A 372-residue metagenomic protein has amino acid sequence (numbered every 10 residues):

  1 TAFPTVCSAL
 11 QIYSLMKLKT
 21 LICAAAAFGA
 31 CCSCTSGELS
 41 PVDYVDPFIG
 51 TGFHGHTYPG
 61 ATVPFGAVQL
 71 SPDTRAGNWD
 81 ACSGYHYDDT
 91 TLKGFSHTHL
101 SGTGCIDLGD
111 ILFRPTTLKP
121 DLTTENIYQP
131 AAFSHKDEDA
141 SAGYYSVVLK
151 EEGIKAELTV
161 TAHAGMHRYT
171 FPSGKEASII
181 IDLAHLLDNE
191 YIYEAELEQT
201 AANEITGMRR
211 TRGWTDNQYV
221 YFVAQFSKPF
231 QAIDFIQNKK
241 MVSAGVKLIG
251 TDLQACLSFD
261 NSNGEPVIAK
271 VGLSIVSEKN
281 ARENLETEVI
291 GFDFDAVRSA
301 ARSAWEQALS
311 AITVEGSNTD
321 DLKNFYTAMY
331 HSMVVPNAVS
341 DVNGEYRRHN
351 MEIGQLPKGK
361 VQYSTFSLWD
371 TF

Functional and structural regions predicted by a protein language model:
A2-E38: Bacterial Sec-dependent N-terminal signal peptides
G37-F372: Accessory carbohydrate-recognition regions in carbohydrate-active enzymes
